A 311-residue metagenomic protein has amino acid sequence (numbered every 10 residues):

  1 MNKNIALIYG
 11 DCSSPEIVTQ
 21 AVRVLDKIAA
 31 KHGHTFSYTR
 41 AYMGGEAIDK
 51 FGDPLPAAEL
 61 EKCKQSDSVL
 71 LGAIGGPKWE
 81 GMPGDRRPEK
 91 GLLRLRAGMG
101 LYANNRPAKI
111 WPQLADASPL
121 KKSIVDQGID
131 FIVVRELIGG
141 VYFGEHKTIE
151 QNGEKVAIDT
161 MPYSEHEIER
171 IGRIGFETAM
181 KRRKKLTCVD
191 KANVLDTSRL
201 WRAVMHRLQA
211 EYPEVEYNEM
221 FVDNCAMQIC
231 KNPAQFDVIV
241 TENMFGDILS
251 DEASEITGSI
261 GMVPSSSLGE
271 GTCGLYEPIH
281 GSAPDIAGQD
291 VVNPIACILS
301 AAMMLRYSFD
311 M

Functional and structural regions predicted by a protein language model:
M1-C12, T39-A41: Generic N-terminal amphipathic, Lys/Arg-enriched alpha-helix
M1-N4, H34, K64-S68, G100-Y102 (+8 more regions): Short coil/turn connectors at secondary-structure junctions
A6-R23, K27-A29, G153-D223, Q235: Glycine-rich phosphate/diphosphate-binding loop of Rossmann-like nucleotide-binding domains
D11-S14, D67, V134, G175 (+2 more regions): Buried hydrophobic positions in well-ordered alpha/beta secondary-structure cores of metabolic enzymes
K31-A57, M227-I229: N-terminal beta-loop-helix "entrance" segment that forms/cooperates in small-molecule cofactor or anionic ligand
G44, Q113, M220-M227: Short acidic loop-to-helix transition motifs that present clustered carboxylates
G45-I48, C230-M311: Glycine-rich phosphate/nucleotide-binding loop
D49-I158, M244-G246: N-terminal glycine-rich phosphate/adenylate-binding segment common to multiple enzyme folds
